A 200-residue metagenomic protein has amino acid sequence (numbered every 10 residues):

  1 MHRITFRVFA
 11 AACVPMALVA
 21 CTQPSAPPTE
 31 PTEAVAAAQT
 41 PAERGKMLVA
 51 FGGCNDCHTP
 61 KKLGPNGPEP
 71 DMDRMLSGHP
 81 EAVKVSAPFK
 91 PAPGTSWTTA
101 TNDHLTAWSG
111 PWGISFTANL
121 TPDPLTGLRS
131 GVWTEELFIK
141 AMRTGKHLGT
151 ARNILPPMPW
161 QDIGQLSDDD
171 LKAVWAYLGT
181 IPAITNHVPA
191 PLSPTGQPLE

Functional and structural regions predicted by a protein language model:
M1-A11: Bacterial N-terminal signal peptides that target proteins for export
A17-A20: C-terminal motif of bacterial Sec signal peptides marking the signal peptidase cleavage site
T22-P24: Bacterial signal peptide processing site
P28-A50, K62-N66, V85-A87, T126: Electrostatic cytochrome c docking/interface patches
G45, F51-K61, F138, V174 (+1 more regions): The canonical Cys-X-X-Cys-His
V49-F51, S115-T117, W133, N153-L155: Extracytoplasmic
D73-L137, Q161-L171: Electron-transfer interface patches adjacent to heme c in soluble/periplasmic c-type cytochromes and di-/multiheme
V132-L148, W160-P189: C-terminal capping alpha-helices of c-type cytochrome domains
